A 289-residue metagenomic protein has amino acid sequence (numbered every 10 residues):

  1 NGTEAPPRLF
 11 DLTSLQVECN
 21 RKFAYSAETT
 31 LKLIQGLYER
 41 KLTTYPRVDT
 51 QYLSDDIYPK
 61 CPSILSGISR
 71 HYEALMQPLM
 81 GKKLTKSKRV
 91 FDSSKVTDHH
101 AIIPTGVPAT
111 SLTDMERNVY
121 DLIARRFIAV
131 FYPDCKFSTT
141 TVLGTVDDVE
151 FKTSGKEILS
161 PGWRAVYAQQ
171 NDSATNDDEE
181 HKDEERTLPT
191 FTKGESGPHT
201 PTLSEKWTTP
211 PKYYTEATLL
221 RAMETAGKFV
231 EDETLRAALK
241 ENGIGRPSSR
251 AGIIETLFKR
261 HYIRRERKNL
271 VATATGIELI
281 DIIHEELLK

Functional and structural regions predicted by a protein language model:
N1-K289: Core catalytic DNA strand-manipulation module of type IA topoisomerases
